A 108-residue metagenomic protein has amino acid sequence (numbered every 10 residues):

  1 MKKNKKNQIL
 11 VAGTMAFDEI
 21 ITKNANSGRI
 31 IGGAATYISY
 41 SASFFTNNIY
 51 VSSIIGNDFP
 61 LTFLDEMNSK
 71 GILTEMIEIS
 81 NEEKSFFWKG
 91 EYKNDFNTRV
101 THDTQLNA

Functional and structural regions predicted by a protein language model:
N4-L10: Extreme N-terminal starter segment of soluble prokaryotic enzymes
K6, F17-A25, R29, T46-A108: Conserved N-terminal subdomain of the carbohydrate kinase-like
G13-M15: Active-site metal-binding loops of divalent metal-dependent hydrolases
A25-Y40: Short catalytic helix/loop segments, enriched in acidic residues and glycine and frequently bearing histidine
S43: Gly/Ala-rich phosphate-binding loop of Rossmann-like dinucleotide-binding domains, activating on the conserved
